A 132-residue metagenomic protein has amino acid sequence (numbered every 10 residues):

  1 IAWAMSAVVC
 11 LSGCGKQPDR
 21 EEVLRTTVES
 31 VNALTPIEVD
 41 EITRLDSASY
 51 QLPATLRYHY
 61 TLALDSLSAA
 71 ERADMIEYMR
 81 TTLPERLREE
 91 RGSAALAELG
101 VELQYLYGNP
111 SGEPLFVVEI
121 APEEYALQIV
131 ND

Functional and structural regions predicted by a protein language model:
I1-W3: Bacterial N-terminal signal peptides that target proteins for export
C10-G13: C-terminal motif of bacterial Sec signal peptides marking the signal peptidase cleavage site
G15-Q51: N-proximal, solvent-exposed amphipathic alpha-helical segments enriched in charged/polar residues
A33, E38, P53-S68, G112 (+1 more regions): N-terminal secretory/targeting leader peptides
E38-S49, E89-S111: Short glycine-rich, low-complexity/disordered patches
S49-E98: Mature extracytoplasmic domains of secretory-pathway proteins
G100, Y105-D132: C-terminal partner/receptor-binding element of secreted or periplasmic proteins
